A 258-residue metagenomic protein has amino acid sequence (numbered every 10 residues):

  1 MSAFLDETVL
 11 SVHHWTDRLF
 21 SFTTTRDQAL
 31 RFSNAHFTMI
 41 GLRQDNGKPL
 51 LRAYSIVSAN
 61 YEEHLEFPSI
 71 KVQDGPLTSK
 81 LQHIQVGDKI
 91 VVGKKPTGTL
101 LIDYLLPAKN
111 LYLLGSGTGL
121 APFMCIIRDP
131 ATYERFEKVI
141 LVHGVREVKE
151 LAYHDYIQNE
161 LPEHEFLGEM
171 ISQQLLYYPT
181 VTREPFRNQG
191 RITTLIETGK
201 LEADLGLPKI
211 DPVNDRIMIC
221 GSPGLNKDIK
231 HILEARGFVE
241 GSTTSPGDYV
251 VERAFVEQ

Functional and structural regions predicted by a protein language model:
S2-A3, V142, K149-Q258: Reductase modules of NAD(P)H-dependent flavoproteins
S2-D88: Ferredoxin-reductase
A35, G119, S222: Short, conserved phosphate/pyrophosphate- and ester-handling motifs at nucleotide-, phospho-/glycolipid
R43-G47, K94-T99: Short, charged beta-turn/beta-strand-edge "cap" motif at the junction between a beta-strand and an adjacent loop
A53-E63, I102-L114: Short, compositionally biased
A108, T132-V139: Conserved S-adenosyl-L-methionine
S116-P122: Ser/Thr-glycine-rich phosphate-binding loops at phosphate-binding pockets of nucleotides, nucleotide cofactors
P122-E134: Histidine-anchored nucleotide/phosphate-binding helix
